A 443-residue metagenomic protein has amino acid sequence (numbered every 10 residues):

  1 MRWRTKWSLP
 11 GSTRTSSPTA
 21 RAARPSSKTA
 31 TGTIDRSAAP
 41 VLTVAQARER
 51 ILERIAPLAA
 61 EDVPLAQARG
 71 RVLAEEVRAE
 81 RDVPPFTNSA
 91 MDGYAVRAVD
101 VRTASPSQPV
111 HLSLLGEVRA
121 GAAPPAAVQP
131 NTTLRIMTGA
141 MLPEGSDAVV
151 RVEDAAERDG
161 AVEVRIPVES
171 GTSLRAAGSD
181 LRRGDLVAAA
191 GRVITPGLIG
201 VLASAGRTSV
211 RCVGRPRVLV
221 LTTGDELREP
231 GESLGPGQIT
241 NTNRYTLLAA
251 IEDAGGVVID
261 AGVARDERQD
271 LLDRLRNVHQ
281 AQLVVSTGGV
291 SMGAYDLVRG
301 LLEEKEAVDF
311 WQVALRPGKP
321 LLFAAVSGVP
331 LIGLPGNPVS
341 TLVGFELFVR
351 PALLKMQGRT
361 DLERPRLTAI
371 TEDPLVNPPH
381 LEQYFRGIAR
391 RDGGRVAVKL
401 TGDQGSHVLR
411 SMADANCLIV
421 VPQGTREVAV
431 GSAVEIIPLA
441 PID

Functional and structural regions predicted by a protein language model:
M1-W3, S8-T13, P18, A30-G32: Generic low-complexity, intrinsically disordered segments
R2-R4, R24, K28, G32-A45 (+2 more regions): Helix-rich terminal scaffold detector
K28-Q108, L112, R359-Y384: Short, low-complexity N-terminal leaders and the immediately following helix N-cap/first helix
T33, L42-A45, Y94-D260, A397-V398 (+3 more regions): Short, glycine/charged-enriched hinge/interface segments at domain edges or termini
E61-A66, G70, A74-E75, G121 (+3 more regions): Flexible glycine/proline-rich
L73, P85-F86, L114, P124 (+8 more regions): Short, conserved secondary-structure segments in the cores of folded domains
